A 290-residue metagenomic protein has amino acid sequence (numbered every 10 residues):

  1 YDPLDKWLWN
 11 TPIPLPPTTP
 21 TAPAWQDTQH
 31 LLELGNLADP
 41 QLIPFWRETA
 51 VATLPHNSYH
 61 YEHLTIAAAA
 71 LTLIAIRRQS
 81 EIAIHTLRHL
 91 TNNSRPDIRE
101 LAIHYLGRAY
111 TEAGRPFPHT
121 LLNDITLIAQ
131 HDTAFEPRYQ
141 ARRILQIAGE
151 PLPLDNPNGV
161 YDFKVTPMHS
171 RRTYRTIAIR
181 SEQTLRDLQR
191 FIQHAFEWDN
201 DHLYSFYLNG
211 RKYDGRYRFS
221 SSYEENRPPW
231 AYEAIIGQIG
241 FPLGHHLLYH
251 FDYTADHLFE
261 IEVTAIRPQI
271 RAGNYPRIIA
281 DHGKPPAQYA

Functional and structural regions predicted by a protein language model:
D2-Q26, A38-F45, P55-H56, A75 (+3 more regions): Short linear regulatory motifs enriched in tryptophan with gly/pro/ser
P23-L31, A38, H63-A69: Extended HEAT/HEAT-like alpha-solenoid repeat tracts in very large eukaryotic scaffold/adaptor proteins
L32-N36, T72-I76, T91, G107: Ankyrin-repeat helical core positions
Y59-E62, R95, A134: Short coil/turn linker motifs that delimit alpha-helical repeat modules in TPR/alpha-solenoid proteins
N92-N93, H131: Membrane-interface junctions
